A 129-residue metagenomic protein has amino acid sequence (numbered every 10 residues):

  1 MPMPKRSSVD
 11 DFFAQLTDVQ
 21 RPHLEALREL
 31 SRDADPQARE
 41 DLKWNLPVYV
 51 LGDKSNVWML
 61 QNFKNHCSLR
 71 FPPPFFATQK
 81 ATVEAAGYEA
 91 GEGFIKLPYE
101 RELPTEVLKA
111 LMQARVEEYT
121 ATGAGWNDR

Functional and structural regions predicted by a protein language model:
M1-R129: Charge-dense, helix-prone N-terminal extensions
